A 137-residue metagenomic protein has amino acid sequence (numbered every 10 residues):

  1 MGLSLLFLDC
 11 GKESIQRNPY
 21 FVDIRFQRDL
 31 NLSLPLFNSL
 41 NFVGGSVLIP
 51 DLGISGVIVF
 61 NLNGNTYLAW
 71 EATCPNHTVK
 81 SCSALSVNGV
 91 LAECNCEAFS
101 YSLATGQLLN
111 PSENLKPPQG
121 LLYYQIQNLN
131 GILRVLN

Functional and structural regions predicted by a protein language model:
L5-D9: C-terminal motif of bacterial Sec signal peptides marking the signal peptidase cleavage site
E13-G89, S102-L103, Q107, L122-N137: N-terminal pre-ligand scaffold of iron-sulfur
N88-A98, L108-L121: Short cysteine/histidine-rich metal-coordination sites, predominantly Zn2+-binding motifs
